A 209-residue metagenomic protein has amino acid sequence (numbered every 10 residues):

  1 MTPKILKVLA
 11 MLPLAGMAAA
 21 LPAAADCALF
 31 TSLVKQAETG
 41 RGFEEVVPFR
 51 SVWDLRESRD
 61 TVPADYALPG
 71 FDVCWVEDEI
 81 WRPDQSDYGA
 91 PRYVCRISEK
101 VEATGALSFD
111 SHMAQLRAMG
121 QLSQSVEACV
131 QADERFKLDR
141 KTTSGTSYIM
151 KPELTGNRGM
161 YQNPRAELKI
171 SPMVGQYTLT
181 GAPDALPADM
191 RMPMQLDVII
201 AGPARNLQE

Functional and structural regions predicted by a protein language model:
M1-A10: Bacterial N-terminal signal peptides that target proteins for export
L9-A18: Bacterial N-terminal signal peptides
L21-V94: N-terminal leader/targeting segments
D26-S32, G40-L55, H112-M113, R135-N157: Negatively charged, low-complexity tracts enriched in Asp/Glu with abundant Ser/Thr
W53-G70, D139-E167, M173-G175: Ser/Thr-rich, low-complexity intrinsically disordered terminal regions
P69-M150, L154: Long, charged/polar, surface-exposed segments that mediate recognition or autoinhibition
P183-D189: Short, exposed beta-strand-loop hairpins at the edges of beta-sheets in extracellular/periplasmic proteins
M192-E209: Short, low-complexity, Pro/Ser/Thr/Gly-rich segments in the mature regions of secreted, periplasmic
